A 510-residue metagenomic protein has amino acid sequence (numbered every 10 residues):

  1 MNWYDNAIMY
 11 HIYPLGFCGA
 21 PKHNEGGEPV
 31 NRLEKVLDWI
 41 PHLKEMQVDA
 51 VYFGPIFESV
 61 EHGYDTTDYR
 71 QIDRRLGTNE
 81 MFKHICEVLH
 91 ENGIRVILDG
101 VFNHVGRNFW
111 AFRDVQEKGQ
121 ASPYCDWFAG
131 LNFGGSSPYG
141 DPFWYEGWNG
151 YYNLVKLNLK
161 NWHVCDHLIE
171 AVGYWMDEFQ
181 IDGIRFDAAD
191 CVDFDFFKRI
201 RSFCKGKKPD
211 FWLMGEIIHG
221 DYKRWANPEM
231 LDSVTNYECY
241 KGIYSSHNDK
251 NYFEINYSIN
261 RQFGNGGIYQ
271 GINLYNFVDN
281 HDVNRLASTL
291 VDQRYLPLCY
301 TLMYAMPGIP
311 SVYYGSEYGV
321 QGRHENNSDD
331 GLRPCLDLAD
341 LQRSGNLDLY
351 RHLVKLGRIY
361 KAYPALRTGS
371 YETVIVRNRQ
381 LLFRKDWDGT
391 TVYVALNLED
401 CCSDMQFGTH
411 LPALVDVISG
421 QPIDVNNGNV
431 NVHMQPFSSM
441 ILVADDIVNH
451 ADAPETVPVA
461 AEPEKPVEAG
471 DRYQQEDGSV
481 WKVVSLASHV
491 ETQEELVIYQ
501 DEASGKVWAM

Functional and structural regions predicted by a protein language model:
M1-Y52, E58, K83, V88-L89 (+1 more regions): Carbohydrate-interacting/catalytic domains
N2-I8, Y13-D49, I56-E178, I200-G206 (+1 more regions): Substrate-binding/active-site clefts of carbohydrate-active enzymes
N6, Q47-D49, N92-I94, Q180-D182 (+4 more regions): Short, well-ordered coil/turn segments that N-cap beta-strands
I8-H11, V51-F53, V96-L98, I184 (+4 more regions): Hydrophobic faces of well-ordered beta-strands that scaffold small-molecule active sites in alpha/beta enzyme cores
I12, L43, F53, Y69 (+11 more regions): Conserved, mostly hydrophobic/aromatic
Q116, D177, D187-Y269, L302 (+4 more regions): Active-site-proximal helices and loops of the catalytic beta/alpha 8
I268-V291: Active-site clefts of carbohydrate-active enzymes
P458-M510: Mixed-charge, low-complexity intrinsically disordered regions
